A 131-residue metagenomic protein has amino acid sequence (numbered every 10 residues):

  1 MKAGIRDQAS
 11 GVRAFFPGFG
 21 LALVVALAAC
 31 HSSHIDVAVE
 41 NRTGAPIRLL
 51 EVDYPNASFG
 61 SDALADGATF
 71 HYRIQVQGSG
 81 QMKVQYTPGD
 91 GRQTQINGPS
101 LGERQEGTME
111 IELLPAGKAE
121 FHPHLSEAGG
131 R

Functional and structural regions predicted by a protein language model:
M1-C30: Sec-dependent bacterial lipoprotein signal peptides
F19, A28, R73-Q75, S100: Residues embedded in well-ordered secondary-structure elements
H31, T43, V76-G78, D90 (+2 more regions): Short loop/turn positions at the edges of beta-strands in beta-sheet-rich folds
H31-V37: Bacterial lipoprotein signal-peptidase II cleavage site
I35, G80-M82, G107: Envelope-exposed proteins and targeting segments
V37-G44: Asparagine-centered strand-capping/turn motif at beta-strand->loop junctions
L49-D90, Q95, H122-P123: Post-signal-peptide N-terminal segment of Sec-exported extracytoplasmic proteins
Q93, G98-R131: Extracellular beta-sheet/turn segments enriched in Thr/Pro/Gly and aliphatic residues
